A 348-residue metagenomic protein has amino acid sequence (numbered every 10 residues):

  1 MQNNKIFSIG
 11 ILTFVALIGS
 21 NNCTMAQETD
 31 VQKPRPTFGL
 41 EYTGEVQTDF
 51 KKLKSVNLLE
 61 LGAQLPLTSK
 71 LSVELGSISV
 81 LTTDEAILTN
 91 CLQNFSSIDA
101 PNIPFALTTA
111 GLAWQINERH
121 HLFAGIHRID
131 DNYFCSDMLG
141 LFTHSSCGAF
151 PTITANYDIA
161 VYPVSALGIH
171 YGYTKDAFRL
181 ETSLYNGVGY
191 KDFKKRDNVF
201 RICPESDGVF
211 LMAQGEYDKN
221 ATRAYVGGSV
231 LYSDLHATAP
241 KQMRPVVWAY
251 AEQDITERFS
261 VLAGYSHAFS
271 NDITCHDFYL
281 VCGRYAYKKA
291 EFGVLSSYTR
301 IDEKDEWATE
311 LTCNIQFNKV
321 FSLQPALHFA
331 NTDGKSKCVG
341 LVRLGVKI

Functional and structural regions predicted by a protein language model:
T29-D49, V73-L75, T83, H144-S145 (+2 more regions): Transmembrane beta-strand segments of Gram-negative outer membrane beta-barrel proteins
Q32-F38, S69-V73, E118-L122, L167 (+6 more regions): Outer-envelope beta-barrel architecture signal
F38-G44, L75-S79, A124-R128, T182-N186 (+6 more regions): Transmembrane beta-barrel strands of outer-membrane/channel proteins
D49-N57, T68-A110: Surface-exposed loop and membrane-interface regions of Gram-negative outer-membrane beta-barrel proteins
A63-L67, W114, I126, Y173-K175 (+6 more regions): Residue-level signature of outer-membrane beta-barrel architecture
S69-K70, L180-S183, E216-D302: Detector for outer-membrane/organellar transmembrane beta-barrel domains, recognizing the amphipathic beta-strand
E85-T109, R119-V209, G345: Surface-exposed coil loops of outer-membrane beta-barrel proteins
S336-I348: Outer-membrane beta-barrel "beta-signal"
